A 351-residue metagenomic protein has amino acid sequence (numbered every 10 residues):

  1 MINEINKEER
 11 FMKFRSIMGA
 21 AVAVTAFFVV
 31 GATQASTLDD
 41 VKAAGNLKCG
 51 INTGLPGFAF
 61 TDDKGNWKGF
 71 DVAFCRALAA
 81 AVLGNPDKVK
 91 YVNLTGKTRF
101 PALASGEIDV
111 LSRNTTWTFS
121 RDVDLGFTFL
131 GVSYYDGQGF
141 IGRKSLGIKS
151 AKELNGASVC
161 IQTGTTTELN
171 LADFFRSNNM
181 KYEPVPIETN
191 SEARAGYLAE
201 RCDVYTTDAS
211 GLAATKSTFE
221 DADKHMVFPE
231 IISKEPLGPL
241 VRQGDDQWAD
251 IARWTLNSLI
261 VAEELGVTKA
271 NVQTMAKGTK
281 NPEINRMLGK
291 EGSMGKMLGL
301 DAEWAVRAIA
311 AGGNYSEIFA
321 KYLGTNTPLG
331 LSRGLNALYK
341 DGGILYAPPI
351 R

Functional and structural regions predicted by a protein language model:
M1-F11: Short, Lys/Arg-enriched N-terminal segments with co-localized hydrophobic residues within the first ~10-30 amino acids
F11, V29-A35: Sec/Tat signal peptide C-region and signal peptidase I cleavage site
G19-V29: Bacterial N-terminal signal peptides
S36, K42-S112, L300-E303, G312-Y315 (+2 more regions): Extracytoplasmic small-molecule ligand-binding "clamshell" domains of the periplasmic binding protein/Venus flytrap
K48-G57, W67-V82, T116, D136-E188 (+1 more regions): Bilobed "Venus flytrap"/periplasmic-binding protein-like clamshell domains and structurally analogous long
R76, A80, G84, K88-E153 (+3 more regions): Acidic, polar ligand-binding/catalytic clefts
R76, A80-V82, S145-I148, K152 (+6 more regions): Extended ligand-binding regions for polar small-molecule ligands
K290-R351: C-terminal functional modules
